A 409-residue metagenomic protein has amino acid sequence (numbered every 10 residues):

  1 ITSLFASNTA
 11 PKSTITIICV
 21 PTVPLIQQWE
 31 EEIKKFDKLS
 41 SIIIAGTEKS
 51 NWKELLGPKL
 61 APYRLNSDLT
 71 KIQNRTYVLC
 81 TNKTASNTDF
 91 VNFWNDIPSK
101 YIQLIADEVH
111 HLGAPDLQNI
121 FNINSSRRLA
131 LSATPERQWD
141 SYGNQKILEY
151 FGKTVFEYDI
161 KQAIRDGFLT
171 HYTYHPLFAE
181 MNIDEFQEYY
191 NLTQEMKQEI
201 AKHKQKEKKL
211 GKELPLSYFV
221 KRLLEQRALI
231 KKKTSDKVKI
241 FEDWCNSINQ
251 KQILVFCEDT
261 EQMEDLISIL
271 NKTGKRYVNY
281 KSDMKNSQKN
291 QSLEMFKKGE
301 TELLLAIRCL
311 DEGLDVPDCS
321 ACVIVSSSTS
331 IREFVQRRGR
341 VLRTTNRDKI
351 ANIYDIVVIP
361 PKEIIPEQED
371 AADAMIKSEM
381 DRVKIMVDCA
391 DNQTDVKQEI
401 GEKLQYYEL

Functional and structural regions predicted by a protein language model:
I1-A6: Motif I (Walker A/P-loop) of helicase-class P-loop NTPases
S13-D37, T260-E261: Conserved Walker A/P-loop ATP-binding site and its immediately adjacent core in helicase/helicase-like ATPase domains
I15, N74-Y77, K100-Q103, S125-L129 (+2 more regions): Loop/turn-to-beta-strand initiation segments
S40-N87: Inter-Walker segment of RecA-like/P-loop motor cores
N51-K71, Q252-L254, Q262-D311: Conserved helicase ATPase core of P-loop NTP-dependent helicases/translocases
N82-T84, N92-R137: SF2 helicase catalytic motif II
L112, K275-Q393: Conserved RecA-like P-loop NTPase helicase motor core
S141-Q250: Interdomain helical connector at the RecA1-RecA2 junction of SF1/SF2 helicase-like NTPases
